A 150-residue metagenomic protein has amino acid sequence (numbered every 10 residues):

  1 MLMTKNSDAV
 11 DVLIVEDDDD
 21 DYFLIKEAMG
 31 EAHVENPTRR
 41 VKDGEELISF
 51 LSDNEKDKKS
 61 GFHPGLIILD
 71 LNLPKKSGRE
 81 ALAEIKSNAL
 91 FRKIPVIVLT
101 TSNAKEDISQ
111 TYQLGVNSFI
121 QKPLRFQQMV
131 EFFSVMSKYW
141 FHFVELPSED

Functional and structural regions predicted by a protein language model:
M1-L13, D18-R39, E45-I48, S52 (+2 more regions): Non-catalytic signal-transmission and effector/linker regions of two-component phosphorelay proteins
I25, L47, G78-E84: Short alpha-helical interaction/output segments
R40, L73-K76: Residue-level signal for the "D+5" position in two-component response regulator receiver
E55-K56, R79-R92: Short amphipathic alpha-helix used as the core "switch/output" element in two-component signaling
L69-D70, T100: Active-site residues of response regulator receiver
P74, L90, S102-E106: Negatively charged, flexible loop motifs adjacent to catalytic sites in prokaryotic signal transduction proteins
N117: Short, glycine/charged-rich "phosphate-handling" switch motifs in NTP-dependent and phosphotransfer domains
K122: A Lys-centered signature of the CheY-like receiver
